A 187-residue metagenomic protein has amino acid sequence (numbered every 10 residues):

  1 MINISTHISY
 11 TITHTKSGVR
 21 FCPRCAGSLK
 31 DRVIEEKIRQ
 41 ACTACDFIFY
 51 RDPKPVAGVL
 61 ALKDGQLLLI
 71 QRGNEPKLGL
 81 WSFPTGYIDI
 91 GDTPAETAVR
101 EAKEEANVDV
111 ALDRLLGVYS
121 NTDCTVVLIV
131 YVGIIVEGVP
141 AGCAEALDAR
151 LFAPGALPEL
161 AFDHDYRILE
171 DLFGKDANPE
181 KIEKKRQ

Functional and structural regions predicted by a protein language model:
M1-P76, Y87-E104, V108-E137, E180-Q187: N-terminal leader/linker segments that precede catalytic domains of diphosphate-processing enzymes
P76-G79, R150: A short local loop/turn or secondary-structure capping micro-motif enriched for an aromatic residue
L80-G86: Conserved acetyl-CoA binding element of GNAT-fold acetyltransferases
S82, D109, L151: Short aromatic/basic micro-patch
S82, D123, C143-E145: Short glycine-enriched loop/turn motifs at secondary-structure junctions
G142-L172: NUDIX/MutT-family hydrolases
K175-A177: C-terminal terminal-structure detector
